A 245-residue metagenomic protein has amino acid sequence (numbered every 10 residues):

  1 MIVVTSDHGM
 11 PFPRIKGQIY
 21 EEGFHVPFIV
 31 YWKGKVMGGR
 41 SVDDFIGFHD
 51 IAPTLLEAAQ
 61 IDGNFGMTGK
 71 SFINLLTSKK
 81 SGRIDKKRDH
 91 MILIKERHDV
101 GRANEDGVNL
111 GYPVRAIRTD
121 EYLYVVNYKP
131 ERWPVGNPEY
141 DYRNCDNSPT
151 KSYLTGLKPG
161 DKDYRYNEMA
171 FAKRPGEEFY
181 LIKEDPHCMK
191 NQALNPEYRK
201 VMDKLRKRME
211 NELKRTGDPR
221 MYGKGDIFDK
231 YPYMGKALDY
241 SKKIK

Functional and structural regions predicted by a protein language model:
M1-R14, A59: Metal-dependent active-site segment of extracytoplasmic phospho-/sulfohydrolases and closely related
M1-T5, F28-V30, G47, T54 (+4 more regions): Structural recognition of the beta-strand scaffold that forms the well-ordered cores of secreted hydrolase catalytic
H8-G9, K35, H187: Catalytic metal-binding/acid-base residues of hydrolase active sites
R14-G66, K70-K86: Substrate-binding rim/cap in mid-to-C-terminal beta-strand-loop elements of soluble/periplasmic
Y20-E21, V100-A193, K243-K245: C-terminal, low-complexity/hydrophilic appendages and adjacent surface loops of extracellular/periplasmic anionic
H25, G160-E177, I182-K245: Long, internal low-complexity/basic segments
K33, A58-G63, L76-K80, E121 (+4 more regions): A generic secondary-structure signal for well-formed alpha-helical elements
K70-L76, K80-Y112: Polar, glycine-rich mid-to-C-terminal structural blocks that act as macromolecule-binding/assembly scaffolds
